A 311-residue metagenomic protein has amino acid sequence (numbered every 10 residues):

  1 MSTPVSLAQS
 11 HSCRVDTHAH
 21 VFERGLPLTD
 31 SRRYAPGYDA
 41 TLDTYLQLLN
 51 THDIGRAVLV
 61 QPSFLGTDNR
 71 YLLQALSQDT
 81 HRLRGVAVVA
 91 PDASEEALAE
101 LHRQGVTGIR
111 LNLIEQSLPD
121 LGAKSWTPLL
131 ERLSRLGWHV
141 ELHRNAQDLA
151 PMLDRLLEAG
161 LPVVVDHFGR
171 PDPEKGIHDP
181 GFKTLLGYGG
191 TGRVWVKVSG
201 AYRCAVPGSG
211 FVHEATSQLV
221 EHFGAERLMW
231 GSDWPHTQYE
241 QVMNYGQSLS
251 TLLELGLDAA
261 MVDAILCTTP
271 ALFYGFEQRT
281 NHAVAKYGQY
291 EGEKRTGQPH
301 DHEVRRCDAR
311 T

Functional and structural regions predicted by a protein language model:
M1-D30: Replace "His-x-His-based motif
S2-C13, Y38-R56, Q218, G224-M229 (+2 more regions): Mid-to-C-terminal alpha-helical segments outside catalytic/metal-binding sites
V15-A19, A57-V60, L83-A87, I109-L111 (+4 more regions): Hydrophobic faces of well-ordered beta-strands that scaffold small-molecule active sites in alpha/beta enzyme cores
H18, L49, L72, L101 (+7 more regions): Conserved, mostly hydrophobic/aromatic
F22-G25, F64-T67, D92-A93, Q116-S117 (+4 more regions): Active-site environment of divalent metal-dependent phosphoester hydrolases
S31-V60, L65-D79, A99: Alpha-helical scaffold segments that flank or form the walls of functional sites
G66-Q147, K197, A201-Y202: Active-site gating/metal-coordination segments in enzymes
G122-M229, Q278: Catalytic pocket-lining loop regions of alpha/beta-barrel enzymes, especially the amidohydrolase/enolase/GH5 lineages
